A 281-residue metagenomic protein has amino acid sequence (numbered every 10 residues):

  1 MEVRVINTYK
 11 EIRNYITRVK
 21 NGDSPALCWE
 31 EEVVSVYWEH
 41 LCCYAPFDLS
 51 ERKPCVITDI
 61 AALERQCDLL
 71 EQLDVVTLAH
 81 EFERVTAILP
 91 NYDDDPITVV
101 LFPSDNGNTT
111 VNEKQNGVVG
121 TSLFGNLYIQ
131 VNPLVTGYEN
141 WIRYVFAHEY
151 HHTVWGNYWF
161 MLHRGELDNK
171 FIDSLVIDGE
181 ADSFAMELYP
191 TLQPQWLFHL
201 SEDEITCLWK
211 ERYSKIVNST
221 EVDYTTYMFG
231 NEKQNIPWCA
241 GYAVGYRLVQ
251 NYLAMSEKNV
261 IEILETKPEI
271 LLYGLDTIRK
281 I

Functional and structural regions predicted by a protein language model:
M1-L73: N-terminal low-structure segments adjacent to metalloprotease catalytic domains across cellular compartments
E2-R4, T8-E11, E166-L208, R279-I281: Post-HExxH zinc-binding segment in Zn-dependent metallohydrolases
A62-F124: Auxiliary, metal-adjacent structural segments of Zn-dependent hydrolase domains
T121-L123, Q130, V154: Hydrophobic, aromatic-lined core segments that form the binding pocket/scaffold for planar heteroaromatic ligands
V131-F146: Short pre-active-site segment immediately N-terminal to the catalytic Zn-binding motif
T136-G137, F160-N169, P190-H199, M255-E262: Inter-helical turn/loop segments and adjacent helix faces that build the functional surface of alpha-helical bundle
Y144-N157, D178, D182: Active-site recognition of the HExxH zinc-binding catalytic motif
S214-I281: Pan-zinc metallopeptidase signature
